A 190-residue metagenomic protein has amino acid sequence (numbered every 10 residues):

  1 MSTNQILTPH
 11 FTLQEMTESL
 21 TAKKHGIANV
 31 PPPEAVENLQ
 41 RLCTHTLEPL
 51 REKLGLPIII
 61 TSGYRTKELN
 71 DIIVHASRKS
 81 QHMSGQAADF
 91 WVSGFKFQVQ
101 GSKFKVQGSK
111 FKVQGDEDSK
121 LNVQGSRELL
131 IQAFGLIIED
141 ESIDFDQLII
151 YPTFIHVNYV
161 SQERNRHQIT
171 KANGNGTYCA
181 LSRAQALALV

Functional and structural regions predicted by a protein language model:
M1-R51, S161-H167, N173-V190: Extracytoplasmic cell-surface/polysaccharide-interacting catalytic and binding patches
H45-H75: Extended, low-complexity, intrinsically disordered C-terminal regulatory tails of eukaryotic serine/threonine kinases
K53-G55, M83-A87: Short connector loops at helix/strand junctions that flank enzyme active sites, especially segments positioning acidic
I58, A88, I155: A broad, low-specificity signal marking well-ordered, structured residues that form hydrophobic/aromatic
K79, S84, V92-F95, Q100 (+1 more regions): Catalytic cores and adjacent binding grooves of peptidoglycan-active enzymes
K96-Q114, K120-N122: Intrinsically disordered, low-complexity repeat regions of secreted/extracellular protein precursors
